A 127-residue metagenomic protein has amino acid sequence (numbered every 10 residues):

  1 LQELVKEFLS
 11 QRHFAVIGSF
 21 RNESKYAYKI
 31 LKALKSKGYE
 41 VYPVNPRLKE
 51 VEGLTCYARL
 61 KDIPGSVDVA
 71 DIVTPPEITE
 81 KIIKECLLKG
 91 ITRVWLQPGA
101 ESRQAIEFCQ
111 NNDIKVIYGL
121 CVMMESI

Functional and structural regions predicted by a protein language model:
L1-D68, T74-P76, E80-P98, S102-I127: Structural/interface elements that position substrates and couple domains in central-metabolism enzymes
